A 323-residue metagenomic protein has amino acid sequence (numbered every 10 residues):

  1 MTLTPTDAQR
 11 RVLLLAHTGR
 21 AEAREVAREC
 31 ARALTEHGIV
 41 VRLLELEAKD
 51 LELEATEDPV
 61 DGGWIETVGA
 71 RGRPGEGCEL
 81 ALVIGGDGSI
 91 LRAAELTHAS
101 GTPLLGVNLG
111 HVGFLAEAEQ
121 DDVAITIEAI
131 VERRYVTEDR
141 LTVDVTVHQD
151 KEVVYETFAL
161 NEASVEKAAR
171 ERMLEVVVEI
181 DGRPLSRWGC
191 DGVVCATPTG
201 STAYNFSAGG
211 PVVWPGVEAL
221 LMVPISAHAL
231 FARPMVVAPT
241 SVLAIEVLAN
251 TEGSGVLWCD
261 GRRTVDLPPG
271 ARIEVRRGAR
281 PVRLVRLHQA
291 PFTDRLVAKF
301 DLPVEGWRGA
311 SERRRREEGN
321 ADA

Functional and structural regions predicted by a protein language model:
M1-L80, Q120-V136, V147-T157: ATP/NTP phosphate-donor binding region
L14, V83, C195: Redox-cofactor binding/interface segments in oxidoreductases and associated redox assembly factors
T18-G19, D87-S89, V112, T199-S201: Short glycine-rich anion-binding loops that position phosphate/pyrophosphate groups of nucleotides and phosphorylated
A23-R24, G88-A94, T202-S207: Short glycine/serine/threonine-rich phosphate/pyrophosphate-binding segments that cradle anionic phosphate groups
L96-G110, F114: Gly/Ser-rich helix-loop-strand patches that form or flank binding pockets for ribonucleotide-derived cofactors
H111-G192: Catalytic core of DAGKc-family lipid kinases
V165, D181-P184, A232-A323: ATP/nucleoside-binding phosphotransfer catalytic cores, i.e., glycine-rich phosphate-binding loops
M173, R183-F231: Gly/Ser/Thr-rich active-site loops/lids in small-molecule metabolic enzymes that frequently grip phosphoryl groups
